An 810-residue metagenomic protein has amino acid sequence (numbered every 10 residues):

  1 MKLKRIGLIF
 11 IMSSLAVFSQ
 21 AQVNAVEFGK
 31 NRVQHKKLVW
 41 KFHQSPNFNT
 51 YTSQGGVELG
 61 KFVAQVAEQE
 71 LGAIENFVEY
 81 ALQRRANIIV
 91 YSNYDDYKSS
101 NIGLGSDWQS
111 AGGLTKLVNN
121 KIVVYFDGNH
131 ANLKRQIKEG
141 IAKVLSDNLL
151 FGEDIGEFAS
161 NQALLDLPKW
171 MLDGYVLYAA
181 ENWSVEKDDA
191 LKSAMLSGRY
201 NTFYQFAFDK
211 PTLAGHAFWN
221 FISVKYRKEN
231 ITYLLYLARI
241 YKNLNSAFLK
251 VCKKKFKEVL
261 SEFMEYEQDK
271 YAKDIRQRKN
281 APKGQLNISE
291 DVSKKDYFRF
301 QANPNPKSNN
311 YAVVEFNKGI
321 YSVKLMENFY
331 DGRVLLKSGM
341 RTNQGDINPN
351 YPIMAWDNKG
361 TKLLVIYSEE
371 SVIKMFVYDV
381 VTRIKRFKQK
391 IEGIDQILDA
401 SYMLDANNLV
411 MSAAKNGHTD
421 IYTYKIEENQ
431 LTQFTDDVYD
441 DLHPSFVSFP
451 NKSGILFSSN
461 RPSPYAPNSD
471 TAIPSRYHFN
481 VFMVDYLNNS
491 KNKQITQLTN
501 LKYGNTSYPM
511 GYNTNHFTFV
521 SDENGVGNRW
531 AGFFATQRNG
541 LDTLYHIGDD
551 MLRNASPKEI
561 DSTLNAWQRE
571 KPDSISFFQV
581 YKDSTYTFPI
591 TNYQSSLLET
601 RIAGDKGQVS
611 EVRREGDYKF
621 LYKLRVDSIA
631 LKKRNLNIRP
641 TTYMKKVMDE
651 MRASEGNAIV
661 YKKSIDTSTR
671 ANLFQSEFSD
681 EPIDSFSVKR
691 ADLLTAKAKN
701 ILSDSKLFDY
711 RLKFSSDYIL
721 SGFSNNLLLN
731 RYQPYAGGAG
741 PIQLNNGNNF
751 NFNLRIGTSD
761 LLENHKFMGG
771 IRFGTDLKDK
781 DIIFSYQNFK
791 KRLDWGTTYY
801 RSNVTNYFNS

Functional and structural regions predicted by a protein language model:
A21-N161, P168, V185-E186, A247: Juxtacatalytic substrate-recognition/specificity segment
Q22-E27, N31-R32, F42, Y233-Y236 (+1 more regions): Beta/coil-rich, acidic/histidine-enriched accessory regions frequently appended to metallopeptidases
I74, S146, L167-K187, S193-K257: Active-site-proximal alpha-helical
D189, V314-K324, T342-P349, K359 (+11 more regions): A flexible loop/linker signature enriched in serine peptidases of the S9 family
Q285-S293, R333-G345, I384-I391, Q430-T435 (+2 more regions): A short beta-strand motif characteristic of beta-propeller blades
A302-N310, I353-K362, D399-N408, P444-G454 (+2 more regions): Blade-terminus and WD-like Trp-Asp/Gly-His loop motifs, strongest in beta-propeller folds
S463-P474, W795-S810: Outer-membrane beta-barrel translocator/channel fold
S664-R792: Outer-membrane beta-barrel initiation region
